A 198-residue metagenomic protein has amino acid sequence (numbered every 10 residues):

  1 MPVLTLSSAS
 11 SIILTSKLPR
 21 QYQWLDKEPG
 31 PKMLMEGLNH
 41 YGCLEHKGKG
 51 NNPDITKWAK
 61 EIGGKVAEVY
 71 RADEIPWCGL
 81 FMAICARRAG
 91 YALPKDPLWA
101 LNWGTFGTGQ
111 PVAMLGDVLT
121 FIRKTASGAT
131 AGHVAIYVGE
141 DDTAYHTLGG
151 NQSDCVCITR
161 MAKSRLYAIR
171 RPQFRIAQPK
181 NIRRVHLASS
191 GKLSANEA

Functional and structural regions predicted by a protein language model:
M1, S10-S11, P53, T120 (+5 more regions): Residue-level marker of intrinsically disordered, low-complexity segments enriched for small/polar residues
P2-A89, K180-A198: N-terminal capping segments
D26-P31, Y91-C157: ...with weaker cross-activation on analogous glycine-rich loops/strands in unrelated enzymes
E61-V66, F106-P111, P172: Short alpha-helical interface elements
A67-M82, A113-H133, F174-R175: Short, Lys/Arg-enriched charge-dense amphipathic segments
D142-R183: Active-site signature of cysteine proteases
